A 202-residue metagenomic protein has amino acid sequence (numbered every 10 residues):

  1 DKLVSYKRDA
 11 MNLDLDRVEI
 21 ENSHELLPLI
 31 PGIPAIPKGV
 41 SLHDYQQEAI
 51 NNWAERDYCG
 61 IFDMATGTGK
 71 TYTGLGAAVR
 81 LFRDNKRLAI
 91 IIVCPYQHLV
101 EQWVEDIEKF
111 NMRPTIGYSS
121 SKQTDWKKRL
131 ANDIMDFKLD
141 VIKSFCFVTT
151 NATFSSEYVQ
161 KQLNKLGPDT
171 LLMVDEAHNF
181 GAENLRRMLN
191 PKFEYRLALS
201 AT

Functional and structural regions predicted by a protein language model:
D1-Y45: Helicase-associated low-complexity/disordered flanking segments
L26-E194: SF2 helicase/translocase NTPase motor core, specifically the RecA-like lobe 1 inter-motif segment between Walker
L197-T202: Interdomain motor-coupling "hinge/lid" segment immediately C-terminal to the ATP-binding subdomain of NTP-driven enzymes
